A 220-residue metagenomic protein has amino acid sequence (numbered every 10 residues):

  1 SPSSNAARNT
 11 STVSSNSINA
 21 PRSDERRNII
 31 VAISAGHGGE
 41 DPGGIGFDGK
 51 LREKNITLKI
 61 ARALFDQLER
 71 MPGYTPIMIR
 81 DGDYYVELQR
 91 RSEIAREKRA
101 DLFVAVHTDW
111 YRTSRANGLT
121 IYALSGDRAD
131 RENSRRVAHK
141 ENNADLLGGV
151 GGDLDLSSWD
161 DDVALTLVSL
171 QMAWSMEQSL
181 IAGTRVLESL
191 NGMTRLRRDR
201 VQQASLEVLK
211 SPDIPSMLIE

Functional and structural regions predicted by a protein language model:
S3-S157, M172-M176, L180-T184: Catalytic-core regions of hydrolytic enzymes
L51, R112, S158-W159, A164-E220: Active-site-adjacent mobile loop/cap segments within catalytic or ligand-binding domains
